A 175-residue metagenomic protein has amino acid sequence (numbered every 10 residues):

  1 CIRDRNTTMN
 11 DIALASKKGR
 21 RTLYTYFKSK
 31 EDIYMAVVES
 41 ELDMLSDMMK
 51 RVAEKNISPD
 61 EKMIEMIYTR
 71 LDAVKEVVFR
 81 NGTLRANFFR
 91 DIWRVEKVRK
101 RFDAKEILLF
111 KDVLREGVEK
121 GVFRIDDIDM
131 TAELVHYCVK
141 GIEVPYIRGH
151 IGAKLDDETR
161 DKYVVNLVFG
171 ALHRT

Functional and structural regions predicted by a protein language model:
C1: Active-site loops and adjacent core secondary-structure elements that bind or stabilize anionic groups
D4-D32, A36: Helix-turn-helix
K30, V37, E41, L45 (+5 more regions): Hydrophobic/aromatic residues within well-ordered alpha-helical segments
A36, S40, K50-E76, T131-V135 (+1 more regions): Hydrophobic alpha-helical connector segments
V52, N81-F88, Y146-H150: Secondary-structure edge/capping motif, primarily at the C-terminal ends of alpha-helices and the immediately following
L71-L109, E119: Short secondary-structure transition hinges
L108-K120, E133, Y137-T175: C-terminal peripheral helix-coil segments that are non-catalytic and often amphipathic
R124, I128-A132: Membrane-interface starts of transmembrane alpha-helices
